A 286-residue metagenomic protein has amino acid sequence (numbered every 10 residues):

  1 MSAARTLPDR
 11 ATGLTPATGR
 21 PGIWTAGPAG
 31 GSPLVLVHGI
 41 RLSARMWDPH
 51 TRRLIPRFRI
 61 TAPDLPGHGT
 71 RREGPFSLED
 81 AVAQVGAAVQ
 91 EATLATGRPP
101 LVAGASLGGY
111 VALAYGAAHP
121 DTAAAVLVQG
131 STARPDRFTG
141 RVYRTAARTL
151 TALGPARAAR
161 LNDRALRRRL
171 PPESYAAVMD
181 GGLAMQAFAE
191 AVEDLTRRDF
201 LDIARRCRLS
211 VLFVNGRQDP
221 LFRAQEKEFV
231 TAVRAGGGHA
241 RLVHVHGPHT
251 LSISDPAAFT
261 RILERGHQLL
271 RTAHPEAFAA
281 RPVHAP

Functional and structural regions predicted by a protein language model:
P21-R72: Conserved HGGG/HGGXW glycine-rich cap/lid loop of the alpha/beta-hydrolase fold
R52, T61-A103: Active-site loop/oxyanion-hole signature of alpha/beta-hydrolase fold enzymes
G104-G108, A112: Gly/Ala-rich beta-loop-alpha elbow adjacent to hydrolase catalytic centers
L113, A117-A118, A123-L153: Flexible "cap/lid" loop of the alpha/beta hydrolase fold
R137-F138, G154-C207: Conserved alpha/beta-hydrolase catalytic His-Asp/Glu region
C207, F213-N215: Short beta-strand/loop motif that positions the catalytic acidic residue of the alpha/beta-hydrolase fold
P220-E226: Conserved alpha/beta-hydrolase "acid-adjacent" motif
G247-T260: Catalytic histidine-centered segment of alpha/beta-hydrolase-like enzymes
